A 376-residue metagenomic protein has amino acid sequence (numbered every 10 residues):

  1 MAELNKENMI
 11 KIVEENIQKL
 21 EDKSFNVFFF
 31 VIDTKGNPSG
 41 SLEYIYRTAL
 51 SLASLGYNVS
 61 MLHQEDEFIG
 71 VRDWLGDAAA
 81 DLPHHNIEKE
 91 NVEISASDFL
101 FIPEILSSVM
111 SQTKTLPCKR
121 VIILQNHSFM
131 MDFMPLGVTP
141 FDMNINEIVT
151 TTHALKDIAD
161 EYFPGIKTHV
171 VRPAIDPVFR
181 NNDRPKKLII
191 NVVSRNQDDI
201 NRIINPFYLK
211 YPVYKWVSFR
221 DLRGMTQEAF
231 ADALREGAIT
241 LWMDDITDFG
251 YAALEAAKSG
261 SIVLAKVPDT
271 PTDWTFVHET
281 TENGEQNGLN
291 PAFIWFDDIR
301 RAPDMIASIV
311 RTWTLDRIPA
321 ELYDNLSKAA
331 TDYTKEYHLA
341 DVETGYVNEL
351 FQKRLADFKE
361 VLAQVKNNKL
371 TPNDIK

Functional and structural regions predicted by a protein language model:
K6-I17, S60, D66-I145: Extended catalytic core of nucleotide-activated donor transferases of GT-like folds
I32-Y44: A short, glycine/small-residue-rich beta-strand->loop->alpha-helix junction that serves as a flexible
S41-Y44, T48-L50, L155-F230: Conserved catalytic-core segment of nucleotide-activated headgroup transferases in glycan assembly
V109-S111, D132-M134, I145-I166, R202: A short, active-site helix/loop in glycosyltransferases that binds the activated sugar's phosphate group
D245: Aromatic "clamp/platform" in nucleotide-sugar-dependent glycosyltransferases that forms part of the donor/acceptor
I262-K266: Short hydrophobic beta-strand element within catalytic cores of glycosyltransferases and related nucleotide-activated
D273-W313: Change "using UDP/GDP/dTDP sugars" to "using nucleotide sugars
D297-R300, D304, T314-L370: A charged, aromatic-enriched C-terminal amphipathic alpha-helix characteristic of glycosyltransferases across folds
